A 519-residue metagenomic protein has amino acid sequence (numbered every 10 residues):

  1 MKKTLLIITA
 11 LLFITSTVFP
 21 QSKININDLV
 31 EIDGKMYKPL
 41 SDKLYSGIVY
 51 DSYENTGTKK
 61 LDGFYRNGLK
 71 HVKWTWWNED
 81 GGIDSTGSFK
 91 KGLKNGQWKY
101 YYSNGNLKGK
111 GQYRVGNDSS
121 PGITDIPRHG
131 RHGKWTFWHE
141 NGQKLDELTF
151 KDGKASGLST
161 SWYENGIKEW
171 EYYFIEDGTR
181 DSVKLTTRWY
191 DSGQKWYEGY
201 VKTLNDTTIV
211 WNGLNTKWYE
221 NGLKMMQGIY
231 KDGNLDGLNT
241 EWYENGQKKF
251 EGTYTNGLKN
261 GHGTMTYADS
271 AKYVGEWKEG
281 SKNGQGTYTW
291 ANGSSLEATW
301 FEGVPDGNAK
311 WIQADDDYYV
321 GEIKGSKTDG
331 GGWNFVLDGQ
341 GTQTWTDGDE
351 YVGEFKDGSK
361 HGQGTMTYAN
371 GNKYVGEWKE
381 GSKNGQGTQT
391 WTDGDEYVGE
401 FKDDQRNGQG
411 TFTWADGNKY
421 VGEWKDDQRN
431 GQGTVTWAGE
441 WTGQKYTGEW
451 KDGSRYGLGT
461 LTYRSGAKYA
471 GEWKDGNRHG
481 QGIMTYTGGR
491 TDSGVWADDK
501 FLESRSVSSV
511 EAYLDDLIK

Functional and structural regions predicted by a protein language model:
T4-I14: Sec-dependent N-terminal signal peptides
S16-K519: Glycine/tyrosine- and acidic-biased, solvent-exposed loop/turn segments at the edges of beta-strands
